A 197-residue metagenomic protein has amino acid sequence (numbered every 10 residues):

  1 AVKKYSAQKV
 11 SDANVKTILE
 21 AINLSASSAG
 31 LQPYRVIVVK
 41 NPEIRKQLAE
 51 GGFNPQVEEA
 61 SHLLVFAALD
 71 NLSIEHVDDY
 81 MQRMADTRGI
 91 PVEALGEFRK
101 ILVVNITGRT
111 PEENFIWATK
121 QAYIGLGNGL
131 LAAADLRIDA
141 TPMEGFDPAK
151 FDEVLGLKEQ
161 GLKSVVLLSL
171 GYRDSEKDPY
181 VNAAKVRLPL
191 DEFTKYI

Functional and structural regions predicted by a protein language model:
A1-I197: Acidic, surface-exposed loops and disordered segments
